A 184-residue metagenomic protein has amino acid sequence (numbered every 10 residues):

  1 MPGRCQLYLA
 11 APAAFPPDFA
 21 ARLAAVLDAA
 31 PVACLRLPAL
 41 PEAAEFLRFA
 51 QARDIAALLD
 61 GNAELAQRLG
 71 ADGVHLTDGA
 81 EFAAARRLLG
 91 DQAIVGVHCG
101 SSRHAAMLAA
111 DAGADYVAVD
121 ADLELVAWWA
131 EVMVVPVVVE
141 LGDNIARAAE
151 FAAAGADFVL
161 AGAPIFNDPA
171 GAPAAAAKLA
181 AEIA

Functional and structural regions predicted by a protein language model:
M1-H75, L88-S101, M107-D115, V134-V135 (+2 more regions): Conserved N-terminal beta1-alpha1 strand-loop-helix module at the mouth
L23, F82, V126: Generic structural marker for isolated residues within well-ordered, non-membrane alpha-helices of soluble domains
P38, T77, V119-D120, G162: Conserved residues at the C-terminal ends of beta-strands
N62-A63, G79, A121-D122, P164: Short, ordered loop/turn segments at secondary-structure junctions
A71-F82, D120-A121: Gly/Pro- and small hydrophobic-enriched strand-loop and loop-to-helix capping segments that sit at the rims
L89-G90, D122-E131: Conserved catalytic cores of soluble enzyme domains, especially glycine-rich substrate-binding beta-alpha loops
A127-D143: Catalytic-face loop-and-helix region of soluble metabolic enzyme cores
F158-V159: C-terminal binding/interaction regions
